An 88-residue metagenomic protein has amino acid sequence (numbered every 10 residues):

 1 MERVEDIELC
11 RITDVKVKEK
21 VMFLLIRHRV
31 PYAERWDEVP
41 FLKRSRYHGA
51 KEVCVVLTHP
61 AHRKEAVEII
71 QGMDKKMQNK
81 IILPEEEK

Functional and structural regions predicted by a protein language model:
M1-K88: Acidic/polar low-complexity segments and flexible, solvent-exposed patches
